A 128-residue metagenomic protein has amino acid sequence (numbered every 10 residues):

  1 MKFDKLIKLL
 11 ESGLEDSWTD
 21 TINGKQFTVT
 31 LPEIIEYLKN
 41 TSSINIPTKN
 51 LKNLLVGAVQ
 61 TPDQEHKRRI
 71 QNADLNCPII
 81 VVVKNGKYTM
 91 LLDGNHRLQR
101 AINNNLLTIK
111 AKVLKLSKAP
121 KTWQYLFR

Functional and structural regions predicted by a protein language model:
M1-Q60: Glycine-rich short-loop/terminal segments
L14, D74-L75, L106: Residue-level recognition of short, well-ordered coil/turn positions that link secondary-structure elements
T30-E33, P62-I70, L98-A101: Intrinsically disordered, low-complexity boundary segments flanking structured domains
E33-I34, L91, R100, L126: Generic hydrophobic/packing signal
Y37-M90: Short alpha-helix boundary/capping and kink motifs at helix termini
G86-N104: A sequence-level detector for short glycine-anchored, His/Arg-bearing signature motifs that mark catalytic or binding
I109-L114: Short hydrophobic/aromatic-enriched beta-strand-loop microsegments
L116-R128: Amphipathic, charge-rich alpha-helical segments that serve as recognition/docking helices
